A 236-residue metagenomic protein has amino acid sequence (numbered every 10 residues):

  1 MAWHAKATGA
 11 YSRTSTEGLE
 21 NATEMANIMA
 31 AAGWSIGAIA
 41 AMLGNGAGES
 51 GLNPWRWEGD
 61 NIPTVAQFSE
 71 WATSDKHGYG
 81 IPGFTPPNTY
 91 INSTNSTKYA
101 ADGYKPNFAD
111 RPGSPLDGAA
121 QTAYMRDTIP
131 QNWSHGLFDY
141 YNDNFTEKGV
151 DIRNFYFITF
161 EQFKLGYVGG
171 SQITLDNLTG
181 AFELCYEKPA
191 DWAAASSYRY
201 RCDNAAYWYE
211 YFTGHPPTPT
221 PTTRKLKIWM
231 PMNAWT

Functional and structural regions predicted by a protein language model:
M1, P221-T236: Enriched but not universal
M1-A2, T159-P221: Active-site or metal-binding loop neighborhoods of secreted/extracellular toxin and effector enzymes
W3-E24, I28, A47-T174: Peptidoglycan-targeting cell-wall enzymes and recognition modules
S12-T16, G33, S196: Alpha-helix capping and helix-loop boundary segments enriched in small/acidic/polar residues
G18-A30, I39-A47, R199-Y209: Extracytoplasmic, non-cytosolic globular domains
A30-A31, L184: Short polybasic/polar patches that bind polyanions
W34-A40, N132, D176-N177: Loop/turn elements at helix/coil->beta-strand transitions in domains of secreted/extracellular proteins
I36-N53, M125, A181-E183: Short, functionally critical alpha-helical segments immediately adjacent to catalytic or ligand/cofactor-binding
